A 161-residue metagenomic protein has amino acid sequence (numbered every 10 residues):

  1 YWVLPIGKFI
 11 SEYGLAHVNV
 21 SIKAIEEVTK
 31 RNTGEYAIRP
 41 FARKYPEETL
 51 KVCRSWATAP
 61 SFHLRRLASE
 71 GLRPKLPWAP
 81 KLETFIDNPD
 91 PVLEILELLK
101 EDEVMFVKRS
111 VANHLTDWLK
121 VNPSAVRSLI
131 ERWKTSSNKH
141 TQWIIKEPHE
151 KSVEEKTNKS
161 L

Functional and structural regions predicted by a protein language model:
Y1-L161: Surface-facing alpha-helical segments and adjacent helix-coil boundary elements at the starts of domains
